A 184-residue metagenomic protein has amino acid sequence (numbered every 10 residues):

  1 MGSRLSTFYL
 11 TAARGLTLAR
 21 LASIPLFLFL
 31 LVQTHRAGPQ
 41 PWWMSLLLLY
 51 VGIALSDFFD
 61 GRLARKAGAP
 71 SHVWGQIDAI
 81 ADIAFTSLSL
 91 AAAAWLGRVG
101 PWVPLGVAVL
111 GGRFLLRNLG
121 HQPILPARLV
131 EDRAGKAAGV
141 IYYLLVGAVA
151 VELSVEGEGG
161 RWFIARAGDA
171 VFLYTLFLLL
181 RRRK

Functional and structural regions predicted by a protein language model:
M1-T17, L21-I24, L28, L48 (+1 more regions): A feature for the membrane-embedded catalytic helix bundles of lipid/isoprenoid biosynthetic enzymes
F29-Q40: Short, hydrophobic transmembrane alpha-helix segments
W43-L47: Small-residue hotspots at the loop-to-helix junctions and early N-terminal turns of transmembrane alpha-helices
G52-S56, I77, A81: Hydrophobic alpha-helical transmembrane segments of multipass integral membrane proteins, especially permease/channel
G68-V73, P126: Juxtamembrane helix-boundary/capping and inter-helix hinge elements in multi-pass membrane proteins
